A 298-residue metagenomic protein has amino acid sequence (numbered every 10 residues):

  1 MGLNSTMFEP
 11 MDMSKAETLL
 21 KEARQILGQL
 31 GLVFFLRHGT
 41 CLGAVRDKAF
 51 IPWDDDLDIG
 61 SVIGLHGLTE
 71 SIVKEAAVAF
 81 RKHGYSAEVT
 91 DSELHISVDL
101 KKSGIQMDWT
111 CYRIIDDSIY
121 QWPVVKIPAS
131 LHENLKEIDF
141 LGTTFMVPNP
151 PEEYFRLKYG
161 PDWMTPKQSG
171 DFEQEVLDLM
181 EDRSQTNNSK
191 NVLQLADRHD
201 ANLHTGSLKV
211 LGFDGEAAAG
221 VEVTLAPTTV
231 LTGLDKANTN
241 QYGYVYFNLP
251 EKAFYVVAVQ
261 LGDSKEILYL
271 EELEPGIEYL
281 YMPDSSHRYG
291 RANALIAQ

Functional and structural regions predicted by a protein language model:
S5-G28, A76-P123, H132-E133, D139-F145 (+6 more regions): Conserved catalytic core of two-metal-ion nucleotidyltransferases
R24-L57, I63: Active-site nucleotide-donor binding segment shared across nucleotidyl transfer reactions
G67-S71, V245-V256: Short Pro-Gly-centered beta-turn/loop motif in secreted/extracellular proteins
D139-E152, R156-P161: Extended catalytic-interface subdomain
T205-F213: A short, amphipathic beta-strand motif
D214-V230: Short, ordered, surface-exposed loop/turn motifs in non-cytosolic proteins
T229-Y246: Short, acidic Ser/Thr/Gly-rich low-complexity loop/linker segments typical of extracellular and cell-surface proteins
V259-L261: Conserved structural position at the C-terminal beta-strand of extracellular beta-sandwich adhesion modules
